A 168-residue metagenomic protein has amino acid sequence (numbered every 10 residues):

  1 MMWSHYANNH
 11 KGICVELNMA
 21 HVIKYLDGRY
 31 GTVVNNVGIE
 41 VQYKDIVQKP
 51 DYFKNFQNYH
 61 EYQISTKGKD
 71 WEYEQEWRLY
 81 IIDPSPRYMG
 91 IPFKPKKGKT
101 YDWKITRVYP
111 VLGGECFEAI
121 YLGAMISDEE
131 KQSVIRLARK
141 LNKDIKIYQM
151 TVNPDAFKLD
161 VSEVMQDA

Functional and structural regions predicted by a protein language model:
M1-A168: Catalytic-core loop-and-flanking beta/alpha module that positions acidic residues for ribose/phosphate chemistry
